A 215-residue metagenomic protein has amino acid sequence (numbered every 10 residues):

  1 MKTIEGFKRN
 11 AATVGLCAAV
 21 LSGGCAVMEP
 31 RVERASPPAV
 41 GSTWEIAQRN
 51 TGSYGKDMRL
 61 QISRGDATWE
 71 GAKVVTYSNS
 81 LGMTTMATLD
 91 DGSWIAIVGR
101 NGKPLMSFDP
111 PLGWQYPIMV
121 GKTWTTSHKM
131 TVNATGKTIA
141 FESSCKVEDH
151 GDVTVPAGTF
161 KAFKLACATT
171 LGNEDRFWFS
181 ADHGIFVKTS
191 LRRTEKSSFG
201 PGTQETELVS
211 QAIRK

Functional and structural regions predicted by a protein language model:
K2-V14: Bacterial N-terminal signal peptides that target proteins for export
S22-G24: C-terminal motif of bacterial Sec signal peptides marking the signal peptidase cleavage site
A26-D90, A96-M106, W114-Y116, H128-K215: Acidic, serine/threonine-rich low-complexity disordered tracts
D109: S-adenosyl-L-methionine
W124-T126: Short Pro-Gly-centered flexible turn/kink motifs
